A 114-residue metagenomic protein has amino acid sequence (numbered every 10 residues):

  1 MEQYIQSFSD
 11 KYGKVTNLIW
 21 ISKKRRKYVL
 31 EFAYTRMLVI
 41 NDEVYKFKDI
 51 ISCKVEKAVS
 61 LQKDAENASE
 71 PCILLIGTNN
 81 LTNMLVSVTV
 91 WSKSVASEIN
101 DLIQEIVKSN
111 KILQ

Functional and structural regions predicted by a protein language model:
M1-Y34: Anionic N-terminal interaction surfaces
K11, V15, I19, V39 (+2 more regions): Residue-level detector of solvent-exposed, low-hydrophobicity positions
S22-K23, L38, S69: Short solvent-exposed loop/turn micro-motifs enriched in small/polar/acidic residues
R25, I40-D42, N79-N83: Glycine-centered tight beta-turn/hairpin loop motif at sheet-sheet or coil-to-beta transitions
F32-D64: Phosphoinositide-binding peripheral membrane targeting modules
S52-Q114: Acidic, Ser/Thr- and proline-rich intrinsically disordered linker/docking segments of eukaryotic scaffolds
